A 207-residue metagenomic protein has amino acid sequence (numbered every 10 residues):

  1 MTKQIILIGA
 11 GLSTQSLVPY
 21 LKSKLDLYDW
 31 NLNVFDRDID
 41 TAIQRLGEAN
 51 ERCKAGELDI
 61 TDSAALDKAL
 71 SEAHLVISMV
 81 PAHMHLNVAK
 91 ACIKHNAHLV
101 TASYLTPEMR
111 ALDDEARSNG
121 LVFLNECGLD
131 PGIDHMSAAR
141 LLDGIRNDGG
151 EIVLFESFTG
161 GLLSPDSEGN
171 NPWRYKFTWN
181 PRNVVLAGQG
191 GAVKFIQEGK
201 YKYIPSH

Functional and structural regions predicted by a protein language model:
I5-L12: Conserved N-terminal Rossmann-fold NAD(P)-binding element of oxidoreductases
S13, L17: Hydrophobic/small residue at the entry helix of a nucleotide-binding pocket
R37-T41, T106: Helix N-cap at the beta1-alpha1 junction of Rossmann-like dinucleotide-binding domains, i.e., the first residues
A49-D62: Rossmann-fold cofactor-recognition segment
I60-E72: Conserved Rossmann-fold cofactor-binding substructure of NAD(P)-dependent oxidoreductases
A91-M109: ADP-ribose/adenylate-binding Rossmann-like module
S103-N125: Rossmann-fold NAD(P)-binding glycine/threonine-rich loop
L121-H207: Rossmann-like dinucleotide-binding core of oxidoreductases
